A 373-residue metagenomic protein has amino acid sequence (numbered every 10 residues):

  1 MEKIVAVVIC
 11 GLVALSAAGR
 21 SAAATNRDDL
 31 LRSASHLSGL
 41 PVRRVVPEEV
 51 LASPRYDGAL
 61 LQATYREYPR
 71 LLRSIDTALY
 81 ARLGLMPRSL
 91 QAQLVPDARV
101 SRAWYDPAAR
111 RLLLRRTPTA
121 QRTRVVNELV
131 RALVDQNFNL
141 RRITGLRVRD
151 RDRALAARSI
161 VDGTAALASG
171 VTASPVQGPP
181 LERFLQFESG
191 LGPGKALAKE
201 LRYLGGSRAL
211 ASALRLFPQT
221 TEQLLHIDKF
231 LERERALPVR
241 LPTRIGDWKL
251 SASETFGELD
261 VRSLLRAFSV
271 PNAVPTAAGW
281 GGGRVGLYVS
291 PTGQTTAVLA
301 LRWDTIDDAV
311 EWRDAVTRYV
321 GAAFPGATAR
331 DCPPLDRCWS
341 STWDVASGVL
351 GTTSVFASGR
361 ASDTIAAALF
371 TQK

Functional and structural regions predicted by a protein language model:
A6-S16: Bacterial N-terminal signal peptides
A22-S74: N-terminal mature-domain "stem" immediately C-terminal to a signal peptide or N-terminal signal-anchor/transmembrane
L30, L133-G178: Post-HExxH zinc-binding segment in Zn-dependent metallohydrolases
D57-L71, S89-A109: Catalytic zinc-binding patch centered on the HExxH motif and its immediate surroundings that defines zinc-dependent
L112-V126, A156: Short pre-active-site segment immediately N-terminal to the catalytic Zn-binding motif
R124, E128-Q136: Catalytic glutamate of the conserved HExxH
F184-T295, A300: Pan-zinc metallopeptidase signature
G281, T292-K373: C-terminal soluble interaction/assembly domains
